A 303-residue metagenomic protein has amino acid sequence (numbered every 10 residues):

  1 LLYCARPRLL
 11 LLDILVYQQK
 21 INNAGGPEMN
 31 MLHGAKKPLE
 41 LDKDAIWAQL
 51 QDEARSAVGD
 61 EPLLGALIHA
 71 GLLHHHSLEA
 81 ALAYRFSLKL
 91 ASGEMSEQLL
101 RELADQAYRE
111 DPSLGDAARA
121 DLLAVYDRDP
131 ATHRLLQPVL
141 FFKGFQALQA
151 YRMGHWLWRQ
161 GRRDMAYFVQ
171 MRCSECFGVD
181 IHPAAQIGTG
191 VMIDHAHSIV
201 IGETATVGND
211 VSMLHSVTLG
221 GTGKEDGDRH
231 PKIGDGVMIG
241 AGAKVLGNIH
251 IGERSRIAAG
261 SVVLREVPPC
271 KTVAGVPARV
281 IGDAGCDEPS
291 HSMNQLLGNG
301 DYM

Functional and structural regions predicted by a protein language model:
L12-R172, P289-M303: Terminal amphipathic alpha-helical/low-complexity segments used for targeting or macromolecular assembly
M153, R162, D210-G220, D235-G236 (+2 more regions): A signal for specific C-terminal beta-sheet/loop modules enriched in small/flexible residues with GP/PG/PP motifs
S174-I281: Structural signal for interior beta-strand "rungs" in well-ordered beta-sheet cores of soluble enzyme domains
